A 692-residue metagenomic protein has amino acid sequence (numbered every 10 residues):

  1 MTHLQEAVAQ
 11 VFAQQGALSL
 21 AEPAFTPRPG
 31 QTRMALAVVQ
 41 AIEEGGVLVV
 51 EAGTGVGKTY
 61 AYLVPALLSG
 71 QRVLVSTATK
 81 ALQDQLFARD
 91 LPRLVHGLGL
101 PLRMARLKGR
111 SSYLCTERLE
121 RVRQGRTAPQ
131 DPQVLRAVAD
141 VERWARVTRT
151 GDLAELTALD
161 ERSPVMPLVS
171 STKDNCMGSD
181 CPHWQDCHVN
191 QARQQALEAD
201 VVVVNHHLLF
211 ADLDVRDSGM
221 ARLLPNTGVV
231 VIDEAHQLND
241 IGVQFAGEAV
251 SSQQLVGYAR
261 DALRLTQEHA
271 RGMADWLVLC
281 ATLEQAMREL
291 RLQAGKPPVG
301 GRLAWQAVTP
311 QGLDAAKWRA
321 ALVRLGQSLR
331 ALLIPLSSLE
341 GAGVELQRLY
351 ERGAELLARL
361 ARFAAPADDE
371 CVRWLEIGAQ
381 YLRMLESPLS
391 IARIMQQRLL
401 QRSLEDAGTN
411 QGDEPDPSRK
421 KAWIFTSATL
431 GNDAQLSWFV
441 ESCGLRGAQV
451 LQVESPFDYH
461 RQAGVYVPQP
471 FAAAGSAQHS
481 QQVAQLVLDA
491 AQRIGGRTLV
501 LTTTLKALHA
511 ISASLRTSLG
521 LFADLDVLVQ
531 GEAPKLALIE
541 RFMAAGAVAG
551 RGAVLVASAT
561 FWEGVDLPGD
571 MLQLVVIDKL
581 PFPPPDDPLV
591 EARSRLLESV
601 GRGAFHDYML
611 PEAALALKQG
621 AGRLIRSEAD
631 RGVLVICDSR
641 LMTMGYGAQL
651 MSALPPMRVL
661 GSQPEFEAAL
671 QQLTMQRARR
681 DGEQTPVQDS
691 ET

Functional and structural regions predicted by a protein language model:
T2-A21, T54, Q71-D200, H207-F210 (+5 more regions): A substrate-engagement module of RecA-like helicase motors
T2-V50: Conserved pre-motif I regulatory segment
V39-Q40, T59-R72, R89-R93: Walker A/P-loop NTP-binding motif
L68, D84, R89-P92, K173-D174 (+2 more regions): Signature of the SF2 helicase/ATPase Hel1-core->accessory helical subdomain module
V73-T79, I424-A428, G496-T503, A507 (+1 more regions): Conserved RecA-like ASCE P-loop NTPase motor core of nucleic-acid helicases/translocases
P167-V202, A211-M220, A331-F471, Q478-Q485 (+1 more regions): A contiguous, basic/glycine-rich beta-loop/short-helix subdomain that forms a polymer-engagement track
P468-Q478, E532-M642: Conserved RecA-like P-loop NTPase helicase motor core
T503-G531: Conserved helicase motor "Helicase C" RecA-like lobe of SF1/SF2 P-loop NTPases
